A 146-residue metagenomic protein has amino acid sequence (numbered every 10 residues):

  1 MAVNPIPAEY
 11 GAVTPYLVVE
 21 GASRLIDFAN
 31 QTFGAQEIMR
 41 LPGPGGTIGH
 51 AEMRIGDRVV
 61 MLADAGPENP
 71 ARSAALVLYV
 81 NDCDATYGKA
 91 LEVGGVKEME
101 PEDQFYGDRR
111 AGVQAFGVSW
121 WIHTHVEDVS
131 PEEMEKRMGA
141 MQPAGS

Functional and structural regions predicted by a protein language model:
M1-A8, G49, A63, Y87-S146: Vicinal oxygen chelate
P7-E9, Y16-V59: Core segments of cupin and vicinal oxygen chelate
A12-E20, H50-R54, A65-E92, R109-V113: Vicinal oxygen chelate
N30-T32, E68, E92-V93, R137: Short, glycine/charged-enriched secondary-structure capping and boundary segments
A35, M39-L41, V59-M61, A75-L76 (+3 more regions): Short, surface-exposed linear patches
G43-G46, E68, Q104-F105: A short beta-turn/loop motif at secondary-structure boundaries
R58-V60, P67, E127: Residue-level signature for short turns and capping positions that connect secondary-structure elements
